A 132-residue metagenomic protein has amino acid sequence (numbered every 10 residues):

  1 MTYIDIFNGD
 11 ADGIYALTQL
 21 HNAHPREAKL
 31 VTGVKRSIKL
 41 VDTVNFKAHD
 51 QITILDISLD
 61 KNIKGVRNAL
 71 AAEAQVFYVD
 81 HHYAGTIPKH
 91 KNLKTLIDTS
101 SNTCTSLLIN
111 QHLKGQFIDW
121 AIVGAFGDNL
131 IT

Functional and structural regions predicted by a protein language model:
M1-T132: Replace "Mg2+/Mn2+-dependent" with "divalent metal-dependent
